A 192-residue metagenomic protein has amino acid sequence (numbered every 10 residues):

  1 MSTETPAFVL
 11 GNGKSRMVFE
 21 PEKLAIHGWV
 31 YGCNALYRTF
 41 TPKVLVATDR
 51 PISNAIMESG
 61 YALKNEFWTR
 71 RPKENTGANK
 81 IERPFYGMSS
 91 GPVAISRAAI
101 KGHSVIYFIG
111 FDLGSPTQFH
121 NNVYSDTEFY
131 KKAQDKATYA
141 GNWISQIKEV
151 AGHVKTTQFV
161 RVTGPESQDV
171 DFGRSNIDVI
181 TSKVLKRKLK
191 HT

Functional and structural regions predicted by a protein language model:
M1-T192: Metal-ion/cofactor- or nucleotide/acyl-coenzyme-handling active-site neighborhoods
